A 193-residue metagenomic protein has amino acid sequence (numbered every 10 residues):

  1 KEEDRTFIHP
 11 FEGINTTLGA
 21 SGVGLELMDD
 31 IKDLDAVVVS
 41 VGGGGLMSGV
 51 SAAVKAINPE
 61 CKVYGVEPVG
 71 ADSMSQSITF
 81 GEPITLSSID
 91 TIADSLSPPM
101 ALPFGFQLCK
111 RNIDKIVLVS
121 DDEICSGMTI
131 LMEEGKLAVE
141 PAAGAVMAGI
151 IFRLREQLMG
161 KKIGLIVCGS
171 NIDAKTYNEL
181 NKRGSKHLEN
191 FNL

Functional and structural regions predicted by a protein language model:
K1-L193: PLP-dependent amino-acid enzyme catalytic core
